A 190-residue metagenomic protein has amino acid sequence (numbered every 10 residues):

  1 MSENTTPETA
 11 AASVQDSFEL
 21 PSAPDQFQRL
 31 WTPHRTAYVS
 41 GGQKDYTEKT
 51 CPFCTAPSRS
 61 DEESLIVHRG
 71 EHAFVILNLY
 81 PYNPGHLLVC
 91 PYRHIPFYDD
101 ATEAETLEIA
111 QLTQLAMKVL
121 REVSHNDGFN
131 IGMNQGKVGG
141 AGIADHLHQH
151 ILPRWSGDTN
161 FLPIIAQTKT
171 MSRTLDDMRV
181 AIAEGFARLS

Functional and structural regions predicted by a protein language model:
M1-S190: HIT superfamily nucleotide-processing domains
